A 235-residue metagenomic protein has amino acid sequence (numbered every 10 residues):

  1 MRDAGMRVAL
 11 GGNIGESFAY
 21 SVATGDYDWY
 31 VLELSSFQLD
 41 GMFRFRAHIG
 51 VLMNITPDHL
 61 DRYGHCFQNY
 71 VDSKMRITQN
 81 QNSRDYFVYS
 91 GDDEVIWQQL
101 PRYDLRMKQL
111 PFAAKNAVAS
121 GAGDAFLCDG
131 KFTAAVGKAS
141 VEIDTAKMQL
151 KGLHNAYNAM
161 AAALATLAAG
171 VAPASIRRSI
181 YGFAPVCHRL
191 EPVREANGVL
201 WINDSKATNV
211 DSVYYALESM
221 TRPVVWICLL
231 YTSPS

Functional and structural regions predicted by a protein language model:
D3-R7, A19-Y27, H48, L52-W201: Acidic, Mg2+-coordinating active-site environments of NTP-dependent enzymes
N13, A114, L229-L230: Cofactor-binding loop segments of dinucleotide-utilizing enzymes, especially the Rossmann-like FAD- and NAD(P)+-binding
I14-F18, F37-Q38: Short acidic loop-to-helix transition motifs that present clustered carboxylates
T24, W29-S36, D40-M42: Conserved nucleotide-sensing/catalytic segment adjacent to the nucleotide-binding pocket in NTP-handling enzymes
I202-S205, I227-L230: Thr-Gly-centered strand-to-loop micro-motif
N203-V213: Glycine-rich phosphate/pyrophosphate-binding beta-alpha loops
Y231-S235: Conserved small/polar residues in nucleotide/adenosyl-binding loops
